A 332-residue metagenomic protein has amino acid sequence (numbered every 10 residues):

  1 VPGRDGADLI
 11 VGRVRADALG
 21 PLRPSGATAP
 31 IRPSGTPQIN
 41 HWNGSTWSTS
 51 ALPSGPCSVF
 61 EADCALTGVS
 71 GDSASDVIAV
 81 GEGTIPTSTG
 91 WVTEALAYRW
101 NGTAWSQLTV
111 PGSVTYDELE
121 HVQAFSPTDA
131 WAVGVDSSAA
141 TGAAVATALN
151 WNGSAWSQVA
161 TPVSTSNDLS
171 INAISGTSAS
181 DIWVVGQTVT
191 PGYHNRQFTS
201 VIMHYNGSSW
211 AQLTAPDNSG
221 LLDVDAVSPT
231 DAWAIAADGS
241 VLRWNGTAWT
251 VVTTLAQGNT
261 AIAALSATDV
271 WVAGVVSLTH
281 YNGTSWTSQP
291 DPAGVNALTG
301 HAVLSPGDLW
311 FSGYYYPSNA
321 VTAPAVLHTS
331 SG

Functional and structural regions predicted by a protein language model:
V1-G332: Residue-level hotspots at or immediately adjacent to binding/recognition sites across diverse folds
